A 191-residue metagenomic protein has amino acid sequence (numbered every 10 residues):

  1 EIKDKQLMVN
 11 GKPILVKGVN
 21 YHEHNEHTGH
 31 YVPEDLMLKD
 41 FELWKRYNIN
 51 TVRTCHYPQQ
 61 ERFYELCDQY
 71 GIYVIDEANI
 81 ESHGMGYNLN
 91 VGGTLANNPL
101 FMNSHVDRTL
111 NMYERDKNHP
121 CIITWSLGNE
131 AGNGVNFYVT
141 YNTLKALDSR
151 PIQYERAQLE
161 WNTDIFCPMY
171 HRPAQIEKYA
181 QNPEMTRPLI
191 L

Functional and structural regions predicted by a protein language model:
E1-K45, E65: N-terminal carbohydrate-binding accessory modules
F41-W44, T51-L191: Substrate-binding/catalytic cleft of secreted carbohydrate-active enzymes, primarily glycoside hydrolases
